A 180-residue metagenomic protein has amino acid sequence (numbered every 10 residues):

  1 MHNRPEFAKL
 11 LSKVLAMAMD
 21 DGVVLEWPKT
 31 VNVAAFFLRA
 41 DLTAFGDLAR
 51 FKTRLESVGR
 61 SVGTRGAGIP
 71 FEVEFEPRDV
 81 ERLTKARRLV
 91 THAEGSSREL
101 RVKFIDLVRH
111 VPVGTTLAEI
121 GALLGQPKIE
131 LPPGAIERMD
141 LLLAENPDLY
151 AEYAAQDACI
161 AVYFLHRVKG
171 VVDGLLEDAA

Functional and structural regions predicted by a protein language model:
M1-L141, E152-Q156, I160, V168: Conserved DEDDh/DEDDy metal-dependent 3′-5′ exonuclease domain
E145-A180: Common nucleic-acid-contacting/processivity interface regions adjacent to the catalytic cores of nucleic-acid enzymes
